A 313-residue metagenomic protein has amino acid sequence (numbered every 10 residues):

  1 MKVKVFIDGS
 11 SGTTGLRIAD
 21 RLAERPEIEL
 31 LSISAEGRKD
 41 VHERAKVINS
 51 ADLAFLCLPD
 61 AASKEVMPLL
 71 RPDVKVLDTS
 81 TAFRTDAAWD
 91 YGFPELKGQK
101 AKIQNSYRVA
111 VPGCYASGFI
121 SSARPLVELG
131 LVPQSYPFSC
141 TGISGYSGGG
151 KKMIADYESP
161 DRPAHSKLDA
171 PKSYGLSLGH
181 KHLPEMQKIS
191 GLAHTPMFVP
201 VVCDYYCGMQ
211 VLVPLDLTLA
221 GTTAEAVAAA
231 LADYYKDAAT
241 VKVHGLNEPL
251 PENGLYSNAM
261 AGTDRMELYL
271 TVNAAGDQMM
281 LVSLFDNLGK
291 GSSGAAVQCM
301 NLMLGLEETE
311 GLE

Functional and structural regions predicted by a protein language model:
M1-Y174, T271-A274, E310-L312: N-terminal Rossmann-like NAD(P) cofactor-binding subdomain of oxidoreductases, focused on the glycine-rich
S11-A45, P137, T141-G142, Y146-L281: C-terminal substrate-binding/catalytic lobe of Rossmann-fold NAD(P)-dependent oxidoreductases
V109, V227-A230, A296: PAPS/PAP-binding and catalytic site of the sulfotransferase fold
C114, L219, N287: Residue-level signal for short, function-critical loop segments
G118, T223, G291-S292: Secondary-structure boundary/capping motif
P125-L129, D216, C299-L306: Active-site catalytic microenvironments for nucleophilic, acid-base chemistry
S257-E313: C-terminal helical cap and adjacent loop that interface with cofactors, partners, or active-site loops
